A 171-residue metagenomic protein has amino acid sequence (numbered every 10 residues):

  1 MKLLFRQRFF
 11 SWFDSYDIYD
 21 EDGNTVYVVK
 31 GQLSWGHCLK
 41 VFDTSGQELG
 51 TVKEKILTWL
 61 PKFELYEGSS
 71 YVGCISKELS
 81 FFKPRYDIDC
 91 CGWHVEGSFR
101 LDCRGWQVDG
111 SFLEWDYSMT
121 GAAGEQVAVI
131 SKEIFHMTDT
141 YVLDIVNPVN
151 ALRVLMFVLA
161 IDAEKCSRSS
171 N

Functional and structural regions predicted by a protein language model:
M1-N171: Intrinsically disordered, low-complexity proline/glycine-rich segments
